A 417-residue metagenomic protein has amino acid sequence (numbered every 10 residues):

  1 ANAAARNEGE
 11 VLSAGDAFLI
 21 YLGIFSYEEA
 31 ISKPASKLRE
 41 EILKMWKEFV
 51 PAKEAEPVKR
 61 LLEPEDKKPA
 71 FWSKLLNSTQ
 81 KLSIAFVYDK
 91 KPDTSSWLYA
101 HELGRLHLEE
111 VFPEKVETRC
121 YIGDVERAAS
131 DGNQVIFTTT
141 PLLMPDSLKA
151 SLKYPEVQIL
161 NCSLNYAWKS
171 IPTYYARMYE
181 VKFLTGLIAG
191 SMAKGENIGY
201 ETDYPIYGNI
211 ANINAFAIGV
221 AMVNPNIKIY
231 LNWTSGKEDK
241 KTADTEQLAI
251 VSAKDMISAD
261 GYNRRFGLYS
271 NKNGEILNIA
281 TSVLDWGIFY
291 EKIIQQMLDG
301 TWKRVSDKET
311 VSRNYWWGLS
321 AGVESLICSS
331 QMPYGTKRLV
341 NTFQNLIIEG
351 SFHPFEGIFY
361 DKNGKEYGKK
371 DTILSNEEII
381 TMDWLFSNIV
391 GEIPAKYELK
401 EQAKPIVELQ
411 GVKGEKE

Functional and structural regions predicted by a protein language model:
A4-E65, G300-V305, E309-E417: Segments of small-molecule ligand-sensing domains
S83-G104, L108-V111, R119-G123, P141 (+1 more regions): Extracytoplasmic "Venus flytrap"
R105, L184-I227, L231, K308-Q331: An alpha-beta-alpha
V111-Y121, N224-G236: Short beta-strand elements in bilobed, periplasmic/extracellular small-molecule ligand-binding domains
I122-E156, L160: Beta-alpha junction/loop-to-helix N-cap segments that form part of ligand/metal-binding clefts
N133-P141, L160-C162, E246-A259, I276-L284 (+1 more regions): Periplasmic-binding protein-like
L152-Y175: Flexible loop/hinge segments that line or gate small-molecule binding clefts
Y175-E196, V283-W302: Hydrophobic alpha-helical segments within soluble ligand-binding/sensing domains
